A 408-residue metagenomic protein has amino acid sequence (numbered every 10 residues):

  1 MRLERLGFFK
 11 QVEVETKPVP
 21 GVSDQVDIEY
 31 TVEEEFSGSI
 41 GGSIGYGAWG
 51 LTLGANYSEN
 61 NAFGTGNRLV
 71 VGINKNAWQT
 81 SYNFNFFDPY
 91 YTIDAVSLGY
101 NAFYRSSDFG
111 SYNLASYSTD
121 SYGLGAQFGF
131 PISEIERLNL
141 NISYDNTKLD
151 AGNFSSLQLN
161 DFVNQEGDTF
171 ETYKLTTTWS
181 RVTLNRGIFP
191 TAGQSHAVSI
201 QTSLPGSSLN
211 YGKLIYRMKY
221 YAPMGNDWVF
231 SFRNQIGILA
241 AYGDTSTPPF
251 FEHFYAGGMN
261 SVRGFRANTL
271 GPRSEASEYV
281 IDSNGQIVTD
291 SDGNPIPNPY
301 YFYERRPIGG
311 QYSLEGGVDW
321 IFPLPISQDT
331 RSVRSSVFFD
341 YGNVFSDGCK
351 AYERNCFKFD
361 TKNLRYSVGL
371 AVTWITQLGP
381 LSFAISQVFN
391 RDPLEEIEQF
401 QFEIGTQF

Functional and structural regions predicted by a protein language model:
M1-A197, A222, N260-G264, N268-Y279 (+3 more regions): Gram-negative/organellar outer-membrane beta-barrel architecture
R5, S39, S155-V333, V337-R354 (+2 more regions): C-terminal outer-membrane beta-barrel translocator/porin domains of Gram-negative envelope proteins and their
T65, N343, L370: Gly/Ser/Thr-rich helix-start
W78, D120, N210-L214, N363-L364: Short, glycine/acidic-rich beta->alpha junctions
A351-P393, F400: C-terminal structured "cap/appendage" subdomains that terminate the fold
